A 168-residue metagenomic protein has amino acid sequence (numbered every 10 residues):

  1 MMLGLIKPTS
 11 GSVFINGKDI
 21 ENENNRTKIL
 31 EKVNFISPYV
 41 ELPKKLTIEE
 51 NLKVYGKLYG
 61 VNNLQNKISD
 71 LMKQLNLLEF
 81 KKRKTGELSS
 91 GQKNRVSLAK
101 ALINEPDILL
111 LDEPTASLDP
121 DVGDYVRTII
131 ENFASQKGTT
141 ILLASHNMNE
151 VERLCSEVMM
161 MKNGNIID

Functional and structural regions predicted by a protein language model:
L3: Helix-to-loop junction immediately C-terminal to a conserved catalytic motif
G11-N22, I29: Conserved ABC transporter NBD signature motif
K53, K57-F80: Conserved ABC ATPase "signature" region
K84-L88: Conserved ABC ATPase signature
L109-D112: Catalytic Walker B motif of ABC-type/P-loop ATPase nucleotide-binding domains
D124-Q136: Helical segment within the ABC ATPase nucleotide-binding domain
